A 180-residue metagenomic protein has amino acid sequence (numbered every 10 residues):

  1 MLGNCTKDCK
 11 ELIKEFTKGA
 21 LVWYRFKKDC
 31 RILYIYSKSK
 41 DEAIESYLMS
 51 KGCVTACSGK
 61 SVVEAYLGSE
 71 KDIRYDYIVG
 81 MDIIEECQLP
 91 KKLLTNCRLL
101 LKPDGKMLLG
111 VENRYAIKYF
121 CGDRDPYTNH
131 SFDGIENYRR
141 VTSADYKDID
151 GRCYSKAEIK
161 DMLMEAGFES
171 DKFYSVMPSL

Functional and structural regions predicted by a protein language model:
D8-R31, A43: Conserved alpha-helix/loop element of class I SAM-dependent methyltransferases that forms part of the SAM/SAH-binding
S39-C53: Conserved SAM-binding loop of SAM-dependent methyltransferases across substrates and taxa, primarily the Class I
L67-I78: A short acidic, Gly/Pro-enriched loop at the edge of an enzyme's catalytic core that lines a small-molecule cofactor
Y77-L89: A short SAM/SAH-binding and catalytic strip from SAM-dependent methyltransferases
K91-K106: A short glycine-rich, Lys/Arg-flanked "PGG" loop and its adjoining helix->strand segment in the class I
L108-D133: Conserved class I S-adenosyl-L-methionine
R140-D161: Acceptor-substrate binding/catalytic loop of class I
Y154-K156, K160, G167-S179: Conserved S-adenosyl-L-methionine
